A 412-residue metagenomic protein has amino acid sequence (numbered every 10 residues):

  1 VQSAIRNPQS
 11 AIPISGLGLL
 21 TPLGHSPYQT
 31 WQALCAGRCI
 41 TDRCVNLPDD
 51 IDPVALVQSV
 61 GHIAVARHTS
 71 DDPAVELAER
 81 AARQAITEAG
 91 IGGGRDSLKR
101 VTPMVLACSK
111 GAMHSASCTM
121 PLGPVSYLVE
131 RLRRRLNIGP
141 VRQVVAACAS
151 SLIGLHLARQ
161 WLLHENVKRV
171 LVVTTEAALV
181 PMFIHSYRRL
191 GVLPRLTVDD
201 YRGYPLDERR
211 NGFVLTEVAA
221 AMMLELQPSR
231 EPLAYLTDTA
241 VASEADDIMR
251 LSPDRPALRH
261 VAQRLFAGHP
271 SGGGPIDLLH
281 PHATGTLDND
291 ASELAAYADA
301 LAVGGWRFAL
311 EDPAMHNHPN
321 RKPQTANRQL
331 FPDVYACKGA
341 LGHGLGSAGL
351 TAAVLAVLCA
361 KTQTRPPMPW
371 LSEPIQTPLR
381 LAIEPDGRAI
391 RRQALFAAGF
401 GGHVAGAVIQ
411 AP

Functional and structural regions predicted by a protein language model:
Q2, N7-Q9, S97, G305 (+2 more regions): Charged/polar low-complexity intrinsically disordered segments
A11-S15, L20, P27-Y28, Q32-V54 (+3 more regions): Condensing-enzyme catalytic core mediating Claisen C-C bond formation in acyl metabolism
L23, P27-L106, M113, H260-P275 (+1 more regions): Conserved active-site "lid/cap" helical segment
H25, S115-T119, P181-S186, D247-M249 (+3 more regions): Short acidic, glycine/serine/threonine-rich loops at helix termini
D42-E76, G111-W161, N166, R189-L215 (+3 more regions): Conserved catalytic cysteine-centered active-site region of acyl-thioester-dependent Claisen-condensing enzymes
E88-P103, E130-V141, L163-L171, P194-D207 (+6 more regions): Structural signature of cysteine-dependent C-C bond-forming condensing enzymes
D246-D254, G285-D299, G344-T351, E384: Short glycine/threonine-rich loop-to-helix capping motif typified by GTGT followed within a few residues by an Asp-Pro
H282: Glycine-centered flexible beta-alpha turn that most often forms the glycine-rich phosphate-binding loop
